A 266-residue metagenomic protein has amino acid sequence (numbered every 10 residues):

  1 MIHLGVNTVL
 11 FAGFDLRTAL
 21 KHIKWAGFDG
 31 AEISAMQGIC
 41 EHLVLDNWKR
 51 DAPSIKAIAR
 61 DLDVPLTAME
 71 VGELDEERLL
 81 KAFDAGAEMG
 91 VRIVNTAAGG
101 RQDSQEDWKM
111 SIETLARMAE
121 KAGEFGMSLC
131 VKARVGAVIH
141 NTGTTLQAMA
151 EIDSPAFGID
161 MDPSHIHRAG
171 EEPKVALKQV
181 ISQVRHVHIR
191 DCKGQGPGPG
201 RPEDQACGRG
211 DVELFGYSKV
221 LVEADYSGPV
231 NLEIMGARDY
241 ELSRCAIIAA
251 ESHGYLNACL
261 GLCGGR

Functional and structural regions predicted by a protein language model:
M1-T8, A12-G30, A87-G90, T142-M161 (+1 more regions): Histidine-acidic metal/acid-base catalytic patches
V6-N7, E41-L43, A68-V71, Q105-E106 (+4 more regions): Short, contiguous strand/loop micro-motifs
L10-A12, A35-Q37, G72-D75, A98-Q102 (+4 more regions): Active-site-proximal loop/turn and secondary-structure-junction residues that shape catalytic pockets, frequently
R17-T18, H22-W25, P53, I58-I159 (+3 more regions): Active-site acidic/histidine proton-transfer and metal-coordination neighborhood in alpha/beta enzyme cores
E32, A68-E70, N95, C130 (+2 more regions): Conserved beta-strand positions in the central sheet of alpha/beta enzyme cores
E32-K56, Q102-D103: Glycine-rich, proline-tolerant flexible connector loops at the mouths of alpha/beta enzymes
V44, W48-D51, D75, S104-D107 (+6 more regions): Residue-level preference for long, well-ordered alpha-helices that form the structural scaffold of enzyme catalytic
